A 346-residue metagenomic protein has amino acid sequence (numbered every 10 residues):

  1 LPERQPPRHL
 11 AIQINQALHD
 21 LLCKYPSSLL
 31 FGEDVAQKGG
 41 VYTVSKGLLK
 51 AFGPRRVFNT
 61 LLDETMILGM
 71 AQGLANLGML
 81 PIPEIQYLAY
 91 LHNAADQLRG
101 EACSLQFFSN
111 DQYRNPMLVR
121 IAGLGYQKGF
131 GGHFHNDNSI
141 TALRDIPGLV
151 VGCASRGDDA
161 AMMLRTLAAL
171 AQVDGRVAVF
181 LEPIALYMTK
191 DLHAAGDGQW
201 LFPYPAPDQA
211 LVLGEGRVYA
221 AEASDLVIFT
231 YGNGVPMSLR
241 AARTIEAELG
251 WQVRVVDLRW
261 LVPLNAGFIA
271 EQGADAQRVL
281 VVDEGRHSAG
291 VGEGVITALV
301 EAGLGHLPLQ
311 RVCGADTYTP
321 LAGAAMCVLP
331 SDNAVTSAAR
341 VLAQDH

Functional and structural regions predicted by a protein language model:
L1-V177, L181, A185-Y187, A194 (+1 more regions): Thiamine diphosphate
G47, A51, Y113-N115, I121 (+2 more regions): Thiamine diphosphate
